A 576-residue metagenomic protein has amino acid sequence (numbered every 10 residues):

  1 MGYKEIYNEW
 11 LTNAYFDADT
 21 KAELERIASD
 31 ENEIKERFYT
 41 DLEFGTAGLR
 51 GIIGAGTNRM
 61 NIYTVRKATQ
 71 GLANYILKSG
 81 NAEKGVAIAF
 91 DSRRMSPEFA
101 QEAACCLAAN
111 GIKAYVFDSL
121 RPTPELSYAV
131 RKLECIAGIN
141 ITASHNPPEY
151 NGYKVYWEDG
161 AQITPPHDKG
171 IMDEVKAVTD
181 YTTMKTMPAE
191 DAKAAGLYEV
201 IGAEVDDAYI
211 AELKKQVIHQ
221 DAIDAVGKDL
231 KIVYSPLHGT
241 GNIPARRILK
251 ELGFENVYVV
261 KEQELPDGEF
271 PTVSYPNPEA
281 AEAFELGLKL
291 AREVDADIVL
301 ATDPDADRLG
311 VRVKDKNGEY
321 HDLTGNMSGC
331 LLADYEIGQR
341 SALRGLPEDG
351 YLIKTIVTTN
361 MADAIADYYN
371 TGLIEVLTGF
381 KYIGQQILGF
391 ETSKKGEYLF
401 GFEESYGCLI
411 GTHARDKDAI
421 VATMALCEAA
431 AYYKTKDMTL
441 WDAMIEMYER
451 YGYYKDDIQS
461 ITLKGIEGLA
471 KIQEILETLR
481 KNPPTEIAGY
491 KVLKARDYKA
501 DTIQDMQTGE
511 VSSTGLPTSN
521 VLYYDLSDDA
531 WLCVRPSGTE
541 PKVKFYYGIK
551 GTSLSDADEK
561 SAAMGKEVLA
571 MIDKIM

Functional and structural regions predicted by a protein language model:
E5-A103, A192-K228, T240: An N-terminal, well-structured beta->alpha segment
E33-L42, N151-E285, L290-A291: Gly/Ser/Thr-enriched, mixed-charge loops and adjacent short helices that form phosphate/oxyanion-binding elements
F38-N58, A143-N146, I232, P236-I248 (+4 more regions): Conserved phosphate/anionic-ligand binding catalytic regions in large, soluble enzymes, centered on
A87-Y150, K250-G310: N-terminal small/polar loop signature for handling phosphorylated ligands or for N-terminal nucleophile
F99-L107, Y150-W157, D307-N326, A362-I365: Short Gly/Thr/Asp-enriched flexible loops that form oxyanion-binding sites at enzyme active sites
Y156-T186, N326-D349, K354-A362, A419 (+1 more regions): Glycine-rich phosphate-binding loop plus the immediately following alpha-helix
R292, A296-I298, E319-H321, Q339-R535 (+3 more regions): Phosphate-binding and adjacent anionic-ligand microenvironments
